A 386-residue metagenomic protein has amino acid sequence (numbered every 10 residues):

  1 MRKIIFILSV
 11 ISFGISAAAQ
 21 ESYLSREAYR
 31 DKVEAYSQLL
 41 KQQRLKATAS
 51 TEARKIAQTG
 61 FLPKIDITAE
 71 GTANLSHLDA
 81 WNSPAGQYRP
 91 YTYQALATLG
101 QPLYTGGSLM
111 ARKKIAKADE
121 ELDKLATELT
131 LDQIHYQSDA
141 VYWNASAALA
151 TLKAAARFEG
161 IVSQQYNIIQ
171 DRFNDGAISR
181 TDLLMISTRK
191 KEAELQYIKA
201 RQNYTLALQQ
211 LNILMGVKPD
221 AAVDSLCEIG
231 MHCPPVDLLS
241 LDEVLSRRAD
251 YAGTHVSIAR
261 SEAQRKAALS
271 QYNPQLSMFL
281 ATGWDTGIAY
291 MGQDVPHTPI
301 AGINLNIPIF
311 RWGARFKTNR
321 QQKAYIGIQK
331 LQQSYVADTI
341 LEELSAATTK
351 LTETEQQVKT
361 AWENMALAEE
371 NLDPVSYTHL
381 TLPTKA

Functional and structural regions predicted by a protein language model:
M1-R26: Bacterial Sec-dependent N-terminal signal peptides
A19-D66, P219-A259, I309, A337 (+3 more regions): Bacterial Sec-pathway N-terminal export signals of envelope proteins
K41, K64-R89, G100-L129, A252 (+3 more regions): Small/polar (Gly/Ser/Thr/Ala-rich) solvent-exposed segments that form structured loops/beta-strands/short helices used
Q42-A57, T130, I134-K153, D171 (+3 more regions): Amphipathic alpha-helical coiled-coil segments
A97-L99, I303: Membrane-embedded beta-strands of outer-membrane beta-barrel proteins, especially the hydrophobic/small aromatic
Q133-L245, A347-K350, T354: Periplasmic alpha-helical coiled-coil/stalk elements that build and connect Gram-negative outer-membrane
T381-A386: A short, hydrophobic C-terminal helix/tail in secreted or cell-surface proteins
